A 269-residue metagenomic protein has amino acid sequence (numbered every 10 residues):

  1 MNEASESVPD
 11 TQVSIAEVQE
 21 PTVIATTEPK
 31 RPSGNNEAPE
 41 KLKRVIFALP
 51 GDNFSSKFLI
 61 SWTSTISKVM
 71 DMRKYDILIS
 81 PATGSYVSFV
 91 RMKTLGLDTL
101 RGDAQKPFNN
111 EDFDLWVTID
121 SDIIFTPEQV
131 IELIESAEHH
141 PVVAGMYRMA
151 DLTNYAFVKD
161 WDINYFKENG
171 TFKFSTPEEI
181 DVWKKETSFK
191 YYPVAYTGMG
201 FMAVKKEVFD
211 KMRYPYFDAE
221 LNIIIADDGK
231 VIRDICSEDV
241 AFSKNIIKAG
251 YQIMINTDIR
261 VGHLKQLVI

Functional and structural regions predicted by a protein language model:
E3-E6, T11, I15-E17, V23-S33 (+2 more regions): C-terminal catalytic/acceptor-binding lobe
E3-G84: N-proximal low-complexity "stem/linker" segments adjacent to membrane-targeting elements
S61-S64, K93, E132, A241: Alpha-helical elements of Rossmann-like donor-binding domains used by nucleotide-donor carbohydrate transfer enzymes
P81-T83, M146, T257: Residue-level recognition of beta-strand->loop/alpha-helix junctions
V87-N109, K244: Short, conserved alpha-helix that lines the donor NDP-sugar binding/gating region of sugar-transfer enzymes
Q105-I124: Short beta-strand-to-loop acidic/aromatic patch adjacent to the donor-nucleotide binding site
F113, H139-H140, Y251: Short, high-confidence coil segments that cap the C-terminus of an alpha-helix and link into the following beta-strand
T126-I224: Conserved catalytic core of nucleotide-sugar-dependent glycosyltransferases
